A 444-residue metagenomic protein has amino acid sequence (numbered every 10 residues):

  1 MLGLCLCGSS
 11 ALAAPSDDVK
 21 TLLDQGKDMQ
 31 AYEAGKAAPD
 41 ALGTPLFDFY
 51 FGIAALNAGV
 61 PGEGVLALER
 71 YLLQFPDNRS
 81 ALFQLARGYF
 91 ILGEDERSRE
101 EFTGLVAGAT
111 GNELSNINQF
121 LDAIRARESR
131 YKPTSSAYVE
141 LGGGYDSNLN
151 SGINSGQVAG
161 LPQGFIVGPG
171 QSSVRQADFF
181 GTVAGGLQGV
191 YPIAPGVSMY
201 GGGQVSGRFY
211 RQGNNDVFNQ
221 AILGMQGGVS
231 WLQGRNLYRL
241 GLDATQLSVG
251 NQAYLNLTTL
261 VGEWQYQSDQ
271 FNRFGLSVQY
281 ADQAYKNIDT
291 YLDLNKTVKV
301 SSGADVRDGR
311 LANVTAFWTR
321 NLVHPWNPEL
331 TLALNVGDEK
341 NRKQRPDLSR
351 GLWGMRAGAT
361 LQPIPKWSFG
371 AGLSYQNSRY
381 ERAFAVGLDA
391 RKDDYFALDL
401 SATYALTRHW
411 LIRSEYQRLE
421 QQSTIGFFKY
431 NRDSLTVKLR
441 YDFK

Functional and structural regions predicted by a protein language model:
S9-A13: Sec/Tat signal peptide C-region and signal peptidase I cleavage site
A14-A41, Y50: Alpha-helical segment of the N-proximal tetratricopeptide repeat
L42-G43, P76, T110: Short coil turns that delineate tetratricopeptide repeat
F47-D48, A81: TPR alpha-solenoid repeat register
L56, L66, R70-L73, F83-K444: Gram-negative and organellar
